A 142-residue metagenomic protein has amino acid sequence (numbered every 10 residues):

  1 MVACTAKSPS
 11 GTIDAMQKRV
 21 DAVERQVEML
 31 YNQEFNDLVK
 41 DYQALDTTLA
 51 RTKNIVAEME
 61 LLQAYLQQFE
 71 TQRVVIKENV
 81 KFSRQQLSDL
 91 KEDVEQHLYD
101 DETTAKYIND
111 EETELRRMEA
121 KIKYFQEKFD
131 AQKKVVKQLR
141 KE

Functional and structural regions predicted by a protein language model:
C4-A57: Immediate post-signal-peptide N-terminus of mature secreted/exported proteins
G11, K18, A22-N32, T71 (+5 more regions): Heptad-repeat alpha-helical rod positions in long coiled-coil/spectrin-like domains
D46-L49, K53-V56, E60-Q63, K91 (+3 more regions): N-proximal short alpha-helices
T52-Q85: Mid-chain, structured segments of secreted extracytoplasmic proteins
F82-E95: Extended, amphipathic, non-transmembrane alpha-helical segments
D93-E142: C-terminal amphipathic alpha-helix
